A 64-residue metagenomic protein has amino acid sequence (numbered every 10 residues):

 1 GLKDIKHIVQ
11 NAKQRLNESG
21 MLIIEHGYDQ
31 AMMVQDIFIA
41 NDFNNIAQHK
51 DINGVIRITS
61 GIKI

Functional and structural regions predicted by a protein language model:
G1-I64: S-adenosylmethionine
